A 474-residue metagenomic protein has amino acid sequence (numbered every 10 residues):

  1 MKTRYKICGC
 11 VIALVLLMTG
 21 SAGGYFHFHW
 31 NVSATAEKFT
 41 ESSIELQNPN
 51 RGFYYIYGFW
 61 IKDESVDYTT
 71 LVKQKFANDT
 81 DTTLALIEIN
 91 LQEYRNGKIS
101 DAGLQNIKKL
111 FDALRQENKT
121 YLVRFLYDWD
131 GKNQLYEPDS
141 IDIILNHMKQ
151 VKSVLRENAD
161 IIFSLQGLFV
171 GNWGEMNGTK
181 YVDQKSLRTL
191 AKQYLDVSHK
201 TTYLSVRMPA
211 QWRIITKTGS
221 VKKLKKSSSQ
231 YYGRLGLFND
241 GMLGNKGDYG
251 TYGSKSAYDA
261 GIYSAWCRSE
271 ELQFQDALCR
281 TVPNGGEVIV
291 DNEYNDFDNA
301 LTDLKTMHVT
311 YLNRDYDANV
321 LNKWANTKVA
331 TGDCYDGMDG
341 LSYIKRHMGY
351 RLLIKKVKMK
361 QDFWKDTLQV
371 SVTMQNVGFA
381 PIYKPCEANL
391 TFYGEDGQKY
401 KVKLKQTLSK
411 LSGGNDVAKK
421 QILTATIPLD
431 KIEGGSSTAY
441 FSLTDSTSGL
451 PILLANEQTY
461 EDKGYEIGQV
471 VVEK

Functional and structural regions predicted by a protein language model:
M1-L14: N-terminal Sec-pathway targeting helices
H29-T83, E88: Boundary/entry segment of secreted carbohydrate-active catalytic domains
T70-D128, I143, T202: Aromatic-lined substrate-binding rim segments of carbohydrate-active enzymes
G103-E117, E137-S164, K185-V197: An active-site-proximal structural segment forming one wall of the substrate-binding cleft that immediately precedes
L122-G131, V151-Q184: Active-site groove signature of glycoside hydrolases
S164-E175, T179-L321: Catalytic-core regions of glycoside hydrolase
F297-V357: Catalytic cores of secreted or luminal carbohydrate-active enzymes
K345-K474: Extracellular/luminal regions of secreted and cell-surface proteins that mediate adhesion/ECM remodeling
